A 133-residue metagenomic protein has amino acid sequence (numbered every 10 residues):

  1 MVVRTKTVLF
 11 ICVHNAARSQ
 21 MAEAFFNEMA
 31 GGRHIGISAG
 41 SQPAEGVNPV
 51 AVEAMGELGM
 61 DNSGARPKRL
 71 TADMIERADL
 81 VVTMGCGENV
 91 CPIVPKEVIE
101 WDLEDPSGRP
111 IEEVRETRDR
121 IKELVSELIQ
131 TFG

Functional and structural regions predicted by a protein language model:
M1-G133: Short polar/charged helix/loop
